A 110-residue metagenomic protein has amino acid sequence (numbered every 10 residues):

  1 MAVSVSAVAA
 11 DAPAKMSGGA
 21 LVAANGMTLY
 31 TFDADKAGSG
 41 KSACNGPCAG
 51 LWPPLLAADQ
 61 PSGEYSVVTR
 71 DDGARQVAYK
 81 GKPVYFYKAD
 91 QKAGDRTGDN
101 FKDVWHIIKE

Functional and structural regions predicted by a protein language model:
M1-A9: Gram-negative bacterial Sec-dependent N-terminal signal peptides
V8-E110: Compact beta-sheet-dominated domain cores in extracellular/mature segments
